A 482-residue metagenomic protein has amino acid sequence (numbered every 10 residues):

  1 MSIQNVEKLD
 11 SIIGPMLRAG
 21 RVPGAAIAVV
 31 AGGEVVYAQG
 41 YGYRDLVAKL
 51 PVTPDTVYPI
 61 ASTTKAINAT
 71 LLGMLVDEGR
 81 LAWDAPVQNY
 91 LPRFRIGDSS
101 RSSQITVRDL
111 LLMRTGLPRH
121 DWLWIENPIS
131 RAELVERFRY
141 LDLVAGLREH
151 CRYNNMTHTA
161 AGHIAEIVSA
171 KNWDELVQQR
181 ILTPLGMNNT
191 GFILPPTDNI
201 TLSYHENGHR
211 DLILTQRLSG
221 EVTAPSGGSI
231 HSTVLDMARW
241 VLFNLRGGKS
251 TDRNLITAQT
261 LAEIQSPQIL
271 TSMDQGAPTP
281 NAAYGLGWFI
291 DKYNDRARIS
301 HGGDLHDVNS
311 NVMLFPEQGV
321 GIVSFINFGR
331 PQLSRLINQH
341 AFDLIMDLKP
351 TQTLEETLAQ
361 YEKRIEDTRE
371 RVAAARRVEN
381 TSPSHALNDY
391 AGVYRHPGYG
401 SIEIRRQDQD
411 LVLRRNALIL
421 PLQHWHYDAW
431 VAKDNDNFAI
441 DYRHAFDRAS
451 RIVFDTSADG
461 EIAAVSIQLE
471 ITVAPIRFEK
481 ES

Functional and structural regions predicted by a protein language model:
S2-I60, R80-D84, N89-Y90, R95-S100 (+3 more regions): Short, conserved catalytic-motif segment at the N-terminal edge
V6, D10, G14, A69 (+10 more regions): Extracytoplasmic/secreted envelope proteins and their assembly/folding machinery, especially bacterial periplasmic
R21-G24, D307-N309, G398: Short, small/polar residue-rich loop motifs at catalytic or cofactor-binding pockets
E34, Y41-L46, D98-N311: Short, surface-exposed loop or secondary-structure junction motifs that flank catalytic or metal-binding residues
V36, S300, N311-L314, Q318-N327 (+1 more regions): Short, well-ordered beta-strand elements
Y43-L46, G329-P331, F438, E470-T472: A short acidic/small-residue loop/turn micro-motif
K65, G79, A170: Conserved G/P- and acidic residue-centered "switch" motifs that form tight phosphate/ATP-binding loops in soluble
Q275, R296, L336-S482: Peripheral terminal and inter-domain segments
